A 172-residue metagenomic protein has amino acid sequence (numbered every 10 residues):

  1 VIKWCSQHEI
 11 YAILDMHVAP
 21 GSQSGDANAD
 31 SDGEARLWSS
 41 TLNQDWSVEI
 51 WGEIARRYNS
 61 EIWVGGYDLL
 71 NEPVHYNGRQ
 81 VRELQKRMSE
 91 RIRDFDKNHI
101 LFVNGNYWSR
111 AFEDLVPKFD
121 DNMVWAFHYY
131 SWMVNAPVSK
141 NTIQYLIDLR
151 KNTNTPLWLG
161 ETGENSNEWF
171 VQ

Functional and structural regions predicted by a protein language model:
V1-G66, L84-R93: An active-site-proximal structural segment forming one wall of the substrate-binding cleft that immediately precedes
V48-G52, R56-Q172: Extracellular glycoside hydrolase catalytic/binding regions
